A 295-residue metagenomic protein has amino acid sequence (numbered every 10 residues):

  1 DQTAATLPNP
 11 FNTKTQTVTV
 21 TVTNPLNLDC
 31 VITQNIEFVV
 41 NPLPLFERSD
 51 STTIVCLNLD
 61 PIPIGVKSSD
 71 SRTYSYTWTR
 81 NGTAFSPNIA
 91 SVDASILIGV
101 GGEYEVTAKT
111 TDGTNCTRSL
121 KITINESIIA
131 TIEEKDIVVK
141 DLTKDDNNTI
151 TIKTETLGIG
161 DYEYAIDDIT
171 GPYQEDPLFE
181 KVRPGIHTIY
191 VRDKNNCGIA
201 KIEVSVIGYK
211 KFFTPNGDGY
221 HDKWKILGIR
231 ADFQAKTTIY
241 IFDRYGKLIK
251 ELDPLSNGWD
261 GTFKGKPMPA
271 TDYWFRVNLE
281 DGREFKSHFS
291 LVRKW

Functional and structural regions predicted by a protein language model:
D1, S68-G82, L157-Y164, A235: Solvent-exposed loop segments of extracellular immunoglobulin-like
Q2-V18, N88-E105, D176-I186, N257-D260: Solvent-exposed segments in extracellular or luminal domains encompassing
T19-T23, E105-K109, T188-R192, W274-N278: Extracellular recognition modules
P25-T33, T111-S119, T170-P172, K194-S205 (+1 more regions): Short, exposed coil/turn segments at beta-strand boundaries within extracellular/luminal domains
V39-F46, I124-E134, L142, P184 (+2 more regions): Extracellular interdomain linker/stem segments of modular secreted and single-pass surface proteins
T52-D60, V138-D146, P215-G219: Short, solvent-exposed loop/linker segments at the N-terminal edge of repeated beta-sheet extracellular domains
N58-D70, D146-T156, D222-G228: A short beta-strand segment in extracellular, disulfide-stabilized domains
N195-N196, A200-W295: Short loop/turn motifs at secondary-structure boundaries
